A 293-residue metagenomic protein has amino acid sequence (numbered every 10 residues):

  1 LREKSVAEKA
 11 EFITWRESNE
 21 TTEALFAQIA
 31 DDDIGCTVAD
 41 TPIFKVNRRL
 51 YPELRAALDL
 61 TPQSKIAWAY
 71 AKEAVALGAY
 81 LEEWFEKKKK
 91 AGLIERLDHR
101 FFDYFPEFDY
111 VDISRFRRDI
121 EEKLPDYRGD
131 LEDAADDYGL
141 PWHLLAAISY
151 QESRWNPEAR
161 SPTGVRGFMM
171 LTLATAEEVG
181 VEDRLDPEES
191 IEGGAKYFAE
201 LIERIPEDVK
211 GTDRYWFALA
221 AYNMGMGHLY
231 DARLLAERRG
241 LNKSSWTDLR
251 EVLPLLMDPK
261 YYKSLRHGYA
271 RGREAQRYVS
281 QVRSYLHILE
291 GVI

Functional and structural regions predicted by a protein language model:
L1-S18, R49-Y51, S114, E203: Ligand-binding cleft/hinge of the Venus flytrap
E3, A27-P62, Y230-D231, L235-L241: A ligand-binding cleft/hinge motif common to bilobed small-molecule-binding domains
F12-Q28, D213: Short helix-initiation/N-cap motifs at beta->coil->alpha
T22, T37-K45, P141-W142, A146: Beta->alpha turn/N-cap motifs
T41-I43, P62-F105, E122-P125, Q276-V279 (+1 more regions): Extended ligand-binding regions for polar small-molecule ligands
A76, Y80, W216-I288: Catalytic and substrate-binding regions of cell-wall glycan-acting enzymes that process beta-1,4-linked
F105-W155, E188-I191, I205-V209: Export/targeting segments at the very N-terminus of extracytoplasmic proteins
E158-E182, E188-E200, D258, V282: Substrate-binding/active-site groove segments that recognize and process beta-1,4-linked N-acetyl-hexosamine
